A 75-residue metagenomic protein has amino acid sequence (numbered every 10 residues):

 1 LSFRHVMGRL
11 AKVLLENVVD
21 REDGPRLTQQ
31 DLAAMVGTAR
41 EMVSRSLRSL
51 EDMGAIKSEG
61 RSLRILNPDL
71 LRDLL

Functional and structural regions predicted by a protein language model:
L1-H5: A small-molecule sensor/coupling module
V6-R9, V13-L75: Phosphate-/nucleic-acid-contacting segments
